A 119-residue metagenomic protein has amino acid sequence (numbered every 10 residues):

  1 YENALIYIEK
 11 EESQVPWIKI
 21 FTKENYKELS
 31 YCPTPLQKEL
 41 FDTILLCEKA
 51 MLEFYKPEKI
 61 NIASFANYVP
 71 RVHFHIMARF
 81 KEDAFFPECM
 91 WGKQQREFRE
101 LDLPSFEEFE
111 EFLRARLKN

Functional and structural regions predicted by a protein language model:
Y1-N119: HIT superfamily nucleotide-processing domains
